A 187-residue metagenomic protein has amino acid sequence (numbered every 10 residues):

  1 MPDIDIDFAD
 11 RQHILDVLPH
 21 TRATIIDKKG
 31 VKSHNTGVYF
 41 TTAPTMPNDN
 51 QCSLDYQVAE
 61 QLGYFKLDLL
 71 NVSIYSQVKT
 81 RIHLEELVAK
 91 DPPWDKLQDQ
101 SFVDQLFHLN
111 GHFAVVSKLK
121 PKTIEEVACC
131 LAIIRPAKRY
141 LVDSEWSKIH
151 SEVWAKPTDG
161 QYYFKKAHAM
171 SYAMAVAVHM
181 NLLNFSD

Functional and structural regions predicted by a protein language model:
M1-D187: Mg2+-dependent phosphoryl-transfer active-site scaffold
